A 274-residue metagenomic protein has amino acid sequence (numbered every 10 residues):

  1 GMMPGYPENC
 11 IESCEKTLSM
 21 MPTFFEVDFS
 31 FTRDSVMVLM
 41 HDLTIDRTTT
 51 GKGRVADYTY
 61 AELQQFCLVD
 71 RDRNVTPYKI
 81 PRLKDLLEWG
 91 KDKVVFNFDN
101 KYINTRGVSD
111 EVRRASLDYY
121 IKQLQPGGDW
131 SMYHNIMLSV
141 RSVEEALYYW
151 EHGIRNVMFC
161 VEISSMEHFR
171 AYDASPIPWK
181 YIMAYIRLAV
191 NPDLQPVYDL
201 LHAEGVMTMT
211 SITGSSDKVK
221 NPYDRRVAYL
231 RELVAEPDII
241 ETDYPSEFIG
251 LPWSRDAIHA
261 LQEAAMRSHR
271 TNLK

Functional and structural regions predicted by a protein language model:
G1-K274: Phosphate-group recognition and catalysis centered on beta-loop-alpha active-site segments
